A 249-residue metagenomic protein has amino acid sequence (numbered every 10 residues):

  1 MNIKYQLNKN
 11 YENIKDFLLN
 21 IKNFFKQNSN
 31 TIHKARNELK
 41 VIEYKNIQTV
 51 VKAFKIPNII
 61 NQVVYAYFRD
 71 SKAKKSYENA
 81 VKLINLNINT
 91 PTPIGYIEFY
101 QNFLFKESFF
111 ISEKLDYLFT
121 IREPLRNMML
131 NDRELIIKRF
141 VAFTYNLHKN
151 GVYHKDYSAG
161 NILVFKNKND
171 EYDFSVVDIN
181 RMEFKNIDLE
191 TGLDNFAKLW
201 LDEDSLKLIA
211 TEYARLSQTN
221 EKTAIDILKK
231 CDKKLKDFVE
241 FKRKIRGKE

Functional and structural regions predicted by a protein language model:
M1-S29, K242, R246: Juxta-kinase regulatory segment immediately upstream of eukaryotic protein kinase catalytic domains
L19-F119, K149, G247: Conserved ATP-binding subdomain of kinase catalytic cores across diverse folds
L39-I42, V50, F143-F184: Active-site acidic catalytic loop and adjacent metal/ATP-binding pocket of ATP-dependent phosphoryl transfer enzymes
I60-A66, R122-R126, N186-E190: Short acidic, glycine/proline-rich loop/turn micro-motifs
A73, N79-N89, R122-G160: Conserved kinase catalytic-core helix
K114-D116, N167-N169, D204: Short loop segments at secondary-structure junctions
R139-V164, A214-K234: Charged, low-complexity C-terminal accessory regions
E171-K248: C-lobe/activation-segment region of protein kinase-like
